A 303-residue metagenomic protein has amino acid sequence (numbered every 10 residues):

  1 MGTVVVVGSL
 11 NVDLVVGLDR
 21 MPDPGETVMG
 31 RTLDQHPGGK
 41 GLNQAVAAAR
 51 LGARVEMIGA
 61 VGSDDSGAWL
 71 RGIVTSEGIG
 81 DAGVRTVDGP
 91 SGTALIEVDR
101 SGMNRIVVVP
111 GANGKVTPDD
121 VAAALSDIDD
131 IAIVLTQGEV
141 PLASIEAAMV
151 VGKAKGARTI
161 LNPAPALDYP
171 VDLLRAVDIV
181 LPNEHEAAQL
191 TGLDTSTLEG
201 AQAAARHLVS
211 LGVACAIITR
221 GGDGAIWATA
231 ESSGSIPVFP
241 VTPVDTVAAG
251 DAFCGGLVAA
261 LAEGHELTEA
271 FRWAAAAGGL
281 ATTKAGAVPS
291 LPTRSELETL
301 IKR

Functional and structural regions predicted by a protein language model:
M1, L167-L173, L198-R303: Conserved phosphate-binding/catalytic region of the ribokinase-like
M1-A60, D65-S76, T242-V244: Glycine-rich phosphate/adenosyl-contacting loop at the front of the ribokinase-like
A60, T86, I96-I133, G138: Conserved phosphate-binding/catalytic loop of the ribokinase/pfkB sugar-kinase fold
I73-D88: A glycine-rich helix N-cap at a beta->alpha junction
G78, G114-D119, T159-A166, P237: Short gly/ser/thr-rich secondary-structure transition/capping motifs
V121, I131-A203, G222-A225: Conserved beta-alpha-beta core of the PfkB/ribokinase-like small-molecule kinase fold
